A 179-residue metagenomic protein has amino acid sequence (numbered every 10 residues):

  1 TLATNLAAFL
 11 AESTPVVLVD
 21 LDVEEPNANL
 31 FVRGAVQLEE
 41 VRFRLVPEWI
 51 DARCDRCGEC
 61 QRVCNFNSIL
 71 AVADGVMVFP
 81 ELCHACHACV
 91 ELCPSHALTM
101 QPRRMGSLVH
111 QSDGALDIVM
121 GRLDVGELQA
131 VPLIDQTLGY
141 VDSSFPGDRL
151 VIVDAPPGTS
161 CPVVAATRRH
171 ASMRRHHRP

Functional and structural regions predicted by a protein language model:
T1-L18: Walker A/P-loop phosphate-binding motif and the immediately C-terminal alpha-helix
A3, E25-N29, A155-V163: Short glycine/serine/threonine-rich phosphate/pyrophosphate-binding segments that cradle anionic phosphate groups
S13-N29, Q101-L108: Short beta-strand-centered segment that lines the nucleotide-binding/catalytic pocket of NTP-utilizing
E24-L45, H110-S112: P-loop NTPase switch/communication element
E48-N67, M77-A97: Cysteine-centered iron-sulfur cluster-binding motifs in ferredoxin-type domains/subunits of redox enzymes
A71-V72, M100-Q101: Short beta-strand "wing" residues that participate in macromolecule-binding interfaces
S95, P102-S107, P132-P179: Conserved catalytic-core segment of NTP-binding enzymes
R122-A130: Flexible beta-alpha connector loops of hexameric P-loop NTPases
